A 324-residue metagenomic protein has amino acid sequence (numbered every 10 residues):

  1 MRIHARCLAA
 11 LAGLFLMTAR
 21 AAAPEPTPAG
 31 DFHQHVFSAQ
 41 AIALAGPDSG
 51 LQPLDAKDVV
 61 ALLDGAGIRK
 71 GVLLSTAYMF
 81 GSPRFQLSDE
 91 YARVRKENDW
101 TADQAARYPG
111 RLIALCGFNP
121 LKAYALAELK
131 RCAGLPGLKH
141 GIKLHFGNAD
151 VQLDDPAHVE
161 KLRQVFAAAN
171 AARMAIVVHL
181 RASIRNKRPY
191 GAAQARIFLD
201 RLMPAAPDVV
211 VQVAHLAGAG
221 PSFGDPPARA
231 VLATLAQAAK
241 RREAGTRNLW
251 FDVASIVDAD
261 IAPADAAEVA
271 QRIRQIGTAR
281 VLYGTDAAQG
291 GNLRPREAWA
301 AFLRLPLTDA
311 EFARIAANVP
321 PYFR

Functional and structural regions predicted by a protein language model:
M1-L8: Bacterial N-terminal signal peptides that target proteins for export
I3, A23-F32, V36, Q40-K70 (+2 more regions): Mid-to-C-terminal alpha-helical segments outside catalytic/metal-binding sites
A9-T18: Bacterial N-terminal signal peptides
Q34, A45-Q52, K57-Q86, R111-G117 (+2 more regions): Divalent metal-dependent hydrolysis catalytic cores, especially in the metallo-beta-lactamase
D48-L54, M79-G81, E90-V94, N119-L126 (+5 more regions): Acidic-and-aromatic substrate-binding clefts and catalytic sites of carbohydrate-active enzymes
P53-L62, A123-G134, E268: Short, acidic/polar
L87-Y190, S255: Active-site gating/metal-coordination segments in enzymes
K139-G141, D154-L282: Catalytic pocket-lining loop regions of alpha/beta-barrel enzymes, especially the amidohydrolase/enolase/GH5 lineages
